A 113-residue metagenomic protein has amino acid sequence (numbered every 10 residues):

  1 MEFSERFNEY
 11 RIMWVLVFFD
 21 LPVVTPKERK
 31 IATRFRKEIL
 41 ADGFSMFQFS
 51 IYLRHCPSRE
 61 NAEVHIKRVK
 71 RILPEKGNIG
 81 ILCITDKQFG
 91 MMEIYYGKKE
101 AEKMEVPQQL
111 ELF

Functional and structural regions predicted by a protein language model:
E2-L16, P22-F113: Basic nucleic-acid-binding interfaces
